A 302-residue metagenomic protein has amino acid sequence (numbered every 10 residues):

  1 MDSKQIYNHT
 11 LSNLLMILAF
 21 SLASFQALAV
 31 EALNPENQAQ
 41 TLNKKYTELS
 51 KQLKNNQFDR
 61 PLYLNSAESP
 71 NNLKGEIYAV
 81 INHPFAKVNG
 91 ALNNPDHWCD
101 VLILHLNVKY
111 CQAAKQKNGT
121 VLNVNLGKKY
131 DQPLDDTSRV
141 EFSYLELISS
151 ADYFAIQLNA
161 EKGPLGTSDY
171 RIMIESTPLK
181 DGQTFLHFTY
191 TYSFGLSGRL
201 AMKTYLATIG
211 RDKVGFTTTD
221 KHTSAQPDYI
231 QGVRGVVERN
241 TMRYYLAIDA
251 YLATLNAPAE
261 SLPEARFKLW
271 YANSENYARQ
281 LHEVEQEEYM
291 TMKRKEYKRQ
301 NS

Functional and structural regions predicted by a protein language model:
D2-L15: Bacterial N-terminal signal peptides that target proteins for export
S24-A27: N-terminal signal peptide c-region/cleavage motif recognized by signal peptidases
V30-L64, E68, E161-G163, M173-S302: Terminal "cap-and-tail" regions of soluble proteins that handle hydrophobic small molecules
L64-A91, A113, G232-V236: Terminal, regulation- and interaction-focused segments at domain boundaries
L73-I77, K87, D152, S168-I172 (+1 more regions): Envelope-exposed proteins and targeting segments
I81-N107: Amphipathic alpha-helical segments
N82, K115-N118, Y144-Y153, E175-F185 (+1 more regions): A short, structured loop/turn motif at beta-sheet edges
N107-R171, S193, Y251-T254, S274 (+1 more regions): Glycine-rich portal/gate segments that line the openings of hydrophobic small-molecule binding cavities
